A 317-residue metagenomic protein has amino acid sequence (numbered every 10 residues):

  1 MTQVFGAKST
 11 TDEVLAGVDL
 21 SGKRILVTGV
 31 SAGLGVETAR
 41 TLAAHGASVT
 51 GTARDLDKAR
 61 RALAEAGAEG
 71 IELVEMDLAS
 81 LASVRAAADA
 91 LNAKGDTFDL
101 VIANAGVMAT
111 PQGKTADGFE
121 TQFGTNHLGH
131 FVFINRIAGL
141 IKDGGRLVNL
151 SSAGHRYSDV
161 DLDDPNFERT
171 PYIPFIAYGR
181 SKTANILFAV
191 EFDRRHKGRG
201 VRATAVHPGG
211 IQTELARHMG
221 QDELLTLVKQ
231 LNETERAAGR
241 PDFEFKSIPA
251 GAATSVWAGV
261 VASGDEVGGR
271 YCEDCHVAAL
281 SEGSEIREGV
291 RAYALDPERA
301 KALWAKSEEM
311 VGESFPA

Functional and structural regions predicted by a protein language model:
T2-L231, E309-A317: Rossmann-fold NAD(P)H-dependent dehydrogenase/reductase core
T2-Q3, S181, Q230-S284, P297-K301: C-terminal helical subdomain
F5-T11, L280-Y293: Short, contiguous pre-domain boundary segments
G51, M76, F243, A292-L295: Pocket-edge positions in alpha/beta enzyme catalytic cores
T170, P174, R236-P241, E288-V290: A short, mixed-charge helix-start or loop-turn motif at secondary-structure junctions
E191, T254-W257, K306: Generic recognition of well-ordered alpha-helical segments
A292-A317: C-terminal amphipathic/interface module of NAD(P)-dependent oxidoreductases and related NAD-binding regulators
